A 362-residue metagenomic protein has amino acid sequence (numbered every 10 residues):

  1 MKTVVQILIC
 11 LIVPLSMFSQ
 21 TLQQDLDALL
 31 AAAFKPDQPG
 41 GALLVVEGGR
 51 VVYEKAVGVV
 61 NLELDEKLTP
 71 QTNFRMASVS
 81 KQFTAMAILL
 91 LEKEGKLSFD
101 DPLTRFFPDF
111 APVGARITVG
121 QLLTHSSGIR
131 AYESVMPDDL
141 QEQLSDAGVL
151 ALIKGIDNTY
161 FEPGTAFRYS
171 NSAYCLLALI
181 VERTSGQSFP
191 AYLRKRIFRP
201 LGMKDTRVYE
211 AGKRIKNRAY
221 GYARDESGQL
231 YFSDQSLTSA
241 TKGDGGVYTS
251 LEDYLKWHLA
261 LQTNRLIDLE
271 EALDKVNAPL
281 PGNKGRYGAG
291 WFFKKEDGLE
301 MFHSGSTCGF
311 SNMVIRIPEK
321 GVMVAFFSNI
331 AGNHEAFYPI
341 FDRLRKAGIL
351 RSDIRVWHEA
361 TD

Functional and structural regions predicted by a protein language model:
M1-L22: Bacterial Sec-dependent N-terminal signal peptides
Q20-A56, E182-Q187, A191-K195, R199 (+1 more regions): Catalytic loop of the DD-peptidase/beta-lactamase superfamily, centered on the K-T-G motif and neighboring
L30, L43, G49, N73-D100 (+3 more regions): Active-site SXXK
P39, V59-N171, Q187, D225-G228 (+1 more regions): Active-site-proximal loop and beta-strand segments within enzyme catalytic domains
V52, F110-T118, G128-S134, P190 (+2 more regions): Secretory-pathway/luminal and periplasmic proteins that interact with or process carbohydrate-rich
E63, L89-P108, T184-Y209, I267-D274: Short, well-structured active-site flanking segments
E133-I215, S239-L255: Catalytic-site signature segments of enzymes, centered on catalytic residues
